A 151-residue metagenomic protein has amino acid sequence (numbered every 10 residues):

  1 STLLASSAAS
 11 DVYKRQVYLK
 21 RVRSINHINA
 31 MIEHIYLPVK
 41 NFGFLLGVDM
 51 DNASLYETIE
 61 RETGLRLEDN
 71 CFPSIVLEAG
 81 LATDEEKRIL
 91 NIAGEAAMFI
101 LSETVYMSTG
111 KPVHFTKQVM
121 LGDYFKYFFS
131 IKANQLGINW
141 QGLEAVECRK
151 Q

Functional and structural regions predicted by a protein language model:
S1, V17-L19, I100-S102: Short loop/turn microsegments at loop-to-beta-strand junctions
S1-A9, Y13: Single conserved hydrophobic/aromatic residue that forms the stacking wall/gate of nucleotide- or nucleobase-binding
L4-S6, L19, F115: Extended, compositionally biased low-complexity polar/Lys-Gly-rich tracts and adjacent boundary/linker regions are
S10, K20-R21, K87-L90: A generic local secondary-structure boundary/capping motif
R21, I35-L37: Anionic-ligand binding region
V22-R23, V105: Hydrophobic beta-strand positions
I28, L37-Q151: C-terminal regulatory/effector modules of DNA-binding transcriptional regulators
